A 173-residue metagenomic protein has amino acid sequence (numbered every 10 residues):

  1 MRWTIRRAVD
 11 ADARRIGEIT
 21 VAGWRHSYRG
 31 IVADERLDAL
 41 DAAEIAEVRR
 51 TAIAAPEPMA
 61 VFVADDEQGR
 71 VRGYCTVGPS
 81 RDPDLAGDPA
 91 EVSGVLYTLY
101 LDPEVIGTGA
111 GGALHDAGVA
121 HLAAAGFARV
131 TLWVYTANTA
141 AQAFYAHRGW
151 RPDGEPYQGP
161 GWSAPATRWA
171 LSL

Functional and structural regions predicted by a protein language model:
W3, R7-A13, E18-I31, E35-I106 (+4 more regions): Acetyl-CoA-dependent GNAT
F62, V92-G94, A128-Q142, H147-L173: C-terminal "cap" of GNAT-fold acetyltransferases
T108, A125-A128: Short coil/turn segments at alpha/beta junctions that flank glycine-rich nucleotide-binding fingerprints
